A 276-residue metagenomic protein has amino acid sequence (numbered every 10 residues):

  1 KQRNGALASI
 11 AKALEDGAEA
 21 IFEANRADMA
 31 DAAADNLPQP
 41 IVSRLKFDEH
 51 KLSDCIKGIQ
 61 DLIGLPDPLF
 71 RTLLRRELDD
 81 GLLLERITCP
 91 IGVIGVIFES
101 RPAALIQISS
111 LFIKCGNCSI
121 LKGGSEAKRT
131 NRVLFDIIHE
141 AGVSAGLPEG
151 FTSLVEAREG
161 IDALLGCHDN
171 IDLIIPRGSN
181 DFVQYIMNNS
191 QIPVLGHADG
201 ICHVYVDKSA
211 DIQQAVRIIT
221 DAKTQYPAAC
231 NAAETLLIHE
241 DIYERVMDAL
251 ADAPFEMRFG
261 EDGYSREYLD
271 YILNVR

Functional and structural regions predicted by a protein language model:
K1-L84: N-terminal Rossmann-like NAD(P)+-binding subdomain of aldehyde/semialdehyde dehydrogenases
Q2-N4, L69, A145-T152, Y226-A233 (+1 more regions): Flexible, glycine/charged-enriched surface loops at secondary-structure junctions
I10, L14, N25-D28, I59 (+3 more regions): Hydrophobic alpha-helical packing residues
G64, L73-Q213: Rossmann-like NAD(P) dinucleotide-binding subdomain of oxidoreductase/dehydrogenase enzymes
I120-E126, L237-H239, R258-E261: Short internal beta-strands
D199, I219-L237: Active-site PLP-lysine loop of aminotransferase-like
D211-Q214, Y243-R245: Short helix-loop capping/hinge motifs at secondary-structure junctions, enriched in acidic/polar residues
E240-R276: NAD(P)-dependent aldehyde/semialdehyde dehydrogenase
